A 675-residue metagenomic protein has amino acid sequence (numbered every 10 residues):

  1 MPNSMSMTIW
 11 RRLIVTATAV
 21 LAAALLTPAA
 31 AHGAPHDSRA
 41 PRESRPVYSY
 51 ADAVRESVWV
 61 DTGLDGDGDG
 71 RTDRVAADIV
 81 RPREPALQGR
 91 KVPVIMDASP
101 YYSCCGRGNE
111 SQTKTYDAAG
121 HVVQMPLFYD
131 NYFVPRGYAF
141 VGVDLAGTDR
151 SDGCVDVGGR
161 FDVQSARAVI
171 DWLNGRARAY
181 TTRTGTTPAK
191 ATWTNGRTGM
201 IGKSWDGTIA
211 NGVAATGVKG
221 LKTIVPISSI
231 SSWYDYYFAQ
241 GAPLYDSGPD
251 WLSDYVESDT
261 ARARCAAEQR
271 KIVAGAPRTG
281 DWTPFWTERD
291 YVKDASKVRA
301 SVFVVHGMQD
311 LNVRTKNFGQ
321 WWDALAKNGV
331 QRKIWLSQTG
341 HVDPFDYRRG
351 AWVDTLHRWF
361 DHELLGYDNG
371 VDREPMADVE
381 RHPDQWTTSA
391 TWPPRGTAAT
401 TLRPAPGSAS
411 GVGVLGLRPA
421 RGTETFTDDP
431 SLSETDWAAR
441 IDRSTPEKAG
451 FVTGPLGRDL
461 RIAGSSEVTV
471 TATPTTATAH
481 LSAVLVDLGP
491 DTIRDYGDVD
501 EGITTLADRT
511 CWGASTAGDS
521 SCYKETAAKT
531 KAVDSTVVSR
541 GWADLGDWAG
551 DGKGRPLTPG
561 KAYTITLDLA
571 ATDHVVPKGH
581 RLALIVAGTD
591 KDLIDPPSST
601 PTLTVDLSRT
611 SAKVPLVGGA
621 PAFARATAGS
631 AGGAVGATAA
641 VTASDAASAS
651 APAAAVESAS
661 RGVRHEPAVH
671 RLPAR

Functional and structural regions predicted by a protein language model:
M1-A34, A634, T638-A640: Secretory targeting and sorting signals
H32-A119, P126-Y129, A139, T198 (+4 more regions): Catalytic-loop region of hydrolases
R39-S44, Y347-G636, H665-R675: C-terminal, loop-rich substrate-recognition/catalytic regions characterized by aromatic stacking residues
R45, L64, G70-D73, G106-R107 (+11 more regions): Accessory cap/linker subdomain of secreted extracellular hydrolases
V94, V134-V141, K333: A fold-wide structural signal in alpha/beta-hydrolase
V298, V304-H306: Short beta-strand/loop motif that positions the catalytic acidic residue of the alpha/beta-hydrolase fold
L311-N317: Conserved alpha/beta-hydrolase "acid-adjacent" motif
L325-V342: Catalytic histidine neighborhood in serine/cysteine hydrolases with alpha/beta-hydrolase-type architecture
